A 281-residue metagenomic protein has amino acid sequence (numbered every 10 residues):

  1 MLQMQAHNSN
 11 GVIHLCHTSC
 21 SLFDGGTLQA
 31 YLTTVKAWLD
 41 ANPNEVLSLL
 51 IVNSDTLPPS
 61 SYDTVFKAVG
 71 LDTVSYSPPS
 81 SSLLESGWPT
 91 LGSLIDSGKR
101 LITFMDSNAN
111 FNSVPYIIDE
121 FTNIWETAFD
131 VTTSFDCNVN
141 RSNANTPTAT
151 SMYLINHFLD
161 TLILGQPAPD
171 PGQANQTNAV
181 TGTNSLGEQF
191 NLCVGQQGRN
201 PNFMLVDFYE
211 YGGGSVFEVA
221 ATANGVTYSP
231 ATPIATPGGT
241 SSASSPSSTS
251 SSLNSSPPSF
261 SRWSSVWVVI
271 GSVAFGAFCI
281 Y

Functional and structural regions predicted by a protein language model:
M1, A6-L253, S261-Y281: Catalytic cores of phosphodiester-bond hydrolases, prominently lipid phosphodiesterases
